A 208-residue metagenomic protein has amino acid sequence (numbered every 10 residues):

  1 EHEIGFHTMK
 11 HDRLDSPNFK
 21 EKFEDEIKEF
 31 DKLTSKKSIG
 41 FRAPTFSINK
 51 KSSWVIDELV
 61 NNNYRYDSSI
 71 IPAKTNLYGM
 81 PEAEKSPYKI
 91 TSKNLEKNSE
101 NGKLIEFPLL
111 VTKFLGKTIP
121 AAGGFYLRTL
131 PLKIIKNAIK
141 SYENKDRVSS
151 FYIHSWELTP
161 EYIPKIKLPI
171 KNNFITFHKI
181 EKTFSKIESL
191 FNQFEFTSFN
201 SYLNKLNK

Functional and structural regions predicted by a protein language model:
E1-H7, I27-S35, V60, S99-G102 (+2 more regions): Acidic (Asp/Glu)-rich catalytic clusters
H2, Y64, F194-F196: Short aromatic/hydrophobic-glycine micro-motifs
M9, A43, I71, S201-L203: Proline- and acidic/polar-enriched loop/turn elements at helix boundaries
M9-N18, R42-S47, A122-T129, N172-K179: The substrate-binding groove and active-site-proximal loops of carbohydrate-active enzymes, especially glycoside
D12-S16, S47-S52, K74-Y78, L115-K117 (+2 more regions): Short catalytic/ligand-binding loop motif for oxyanion handling, primarily in non-cytosolic enzymes, centered on
F23-D31, I56, I139, F184-F191: Generic structural signal for well-ordered alpha-helices, preferentially at hydrophobic/aromatic core positions
K36-K37, A43-R147, Y152: Active-site-adjacent pocket scaffolds in enzyme catalytic domains
T129-K208: C-terminal domain-boundary segment and adjacent tail
